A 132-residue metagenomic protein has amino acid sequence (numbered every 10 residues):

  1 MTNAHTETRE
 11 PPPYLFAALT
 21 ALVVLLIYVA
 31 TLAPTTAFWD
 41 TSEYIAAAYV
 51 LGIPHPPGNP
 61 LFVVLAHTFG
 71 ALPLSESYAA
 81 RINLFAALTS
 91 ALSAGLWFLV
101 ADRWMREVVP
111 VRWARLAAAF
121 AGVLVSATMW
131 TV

Functional and structural regions predicted by a protein language model:
M1-I27, L92-G95, D102, R112-F120: Start-transfer (signal-anchor) and selected internal transmembrane alpha helices of multi-pass inner/ER membrane
I27, L32, A66, G70 (+1 more regions): Membrane-water interface at transmembrane helix exits
V29-A33, L72-N83, V108-V132: Aromatic- and kink-enriched transmembrane "portal" helix at the membrane-lumen/periplasm boundary that abuts
L32-Y44, P54-A66: Extracytoplasmic catalytic/substrate-binding loops of multi-pass membrane glycan-assembly enzymes
Y44-V50, V108-P110: Short juxtamembrane and helix-loop transition motifs at transmembrane-helix boundaries in membrane proteins
A47-P56, E76: Short aromatic-rich membrane-water interface segments that cap or initiate transmembrane helices in multi-pass membrane
L65, F69-L72, Y78-G95: N-terminal catalytic cores of secreted or lumenal carbohydrate-active enzymes
L84-R112, A127: Transmembrane-helix motifs of polytopic, lipid-linked glycan transferases
